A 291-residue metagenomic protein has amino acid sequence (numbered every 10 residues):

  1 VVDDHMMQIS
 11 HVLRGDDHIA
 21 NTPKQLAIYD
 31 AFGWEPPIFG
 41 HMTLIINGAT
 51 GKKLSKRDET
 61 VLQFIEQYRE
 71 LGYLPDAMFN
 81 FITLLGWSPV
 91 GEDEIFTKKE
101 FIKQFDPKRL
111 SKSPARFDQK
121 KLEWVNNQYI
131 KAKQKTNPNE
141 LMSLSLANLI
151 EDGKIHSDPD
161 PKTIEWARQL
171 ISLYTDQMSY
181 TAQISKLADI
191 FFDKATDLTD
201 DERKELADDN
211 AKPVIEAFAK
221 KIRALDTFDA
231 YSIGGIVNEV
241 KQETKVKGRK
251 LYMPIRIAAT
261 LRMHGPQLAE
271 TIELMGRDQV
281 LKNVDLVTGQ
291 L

Functional and structural regions predicted by a protein language model:
V1-A31, A217: Structured secondary-structure scaffolds
I9-V12, A49, I222-R223: A short, structure-level motif marking secondary-structure boundaries and short turns
L13-R14, K53, E66-Q67, L225-D226: A generic structural signal for short
G15, Y68, K112, K241 (+1 more regions): Short, charged/polar micro-motifs that form catalytic or ligand-binding hotspots
A20, F32-L198, T260-L291: Catalytic adenosine-cofactor/nucleotide-binding cores of aminoacyl-tRNA synthetases and other
P23, K99, G235-N238, R249 (+2 more regions): A generic structural signal for well-ordered alpha-helical surface patches
K24, A77, V214: Charged catalytic carboxylate motif
M142, R203-A259: C-terminal accessory/binding modules appended to enzymatic or scaffolding proteins
